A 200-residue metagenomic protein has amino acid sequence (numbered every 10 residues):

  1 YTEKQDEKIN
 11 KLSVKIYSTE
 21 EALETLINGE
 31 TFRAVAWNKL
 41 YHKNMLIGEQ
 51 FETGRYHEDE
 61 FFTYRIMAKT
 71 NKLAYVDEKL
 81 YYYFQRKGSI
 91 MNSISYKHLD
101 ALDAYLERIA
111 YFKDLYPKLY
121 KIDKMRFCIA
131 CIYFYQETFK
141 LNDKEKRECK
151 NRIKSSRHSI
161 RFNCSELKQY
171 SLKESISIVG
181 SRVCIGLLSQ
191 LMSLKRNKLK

Functional and structural regions predicted by a protein language model:
Y1-A74, F84-I94: Donor-binding/catalytic cores of nucleotide-activated saccharide and glycerol-phosphate transferases/polymerases
G29, G48, L115, F134-T138: Alpha-helix C-capping/helix-to-loop hinge sites
F62, A104, F127: Catalytic-loop motifs flanking and including active-site residues across diverse enzymes
A74-V76, K121-I122: A structural signal for short, well-ordered beta-strand segments and their strand-loop junctions that often border
L80-R86, N92-L119, E137-F162: Catalytic core of nucleotide-sugar-dependent glycosyltransferases
K124-E137: Amphipathic alpha-helical repeat scaffolds of TPR domains
L141-K200: Membrane-interface aromatic/basic loop that binds lipid-linked glycans or pyrophosphate carriers, typified by
